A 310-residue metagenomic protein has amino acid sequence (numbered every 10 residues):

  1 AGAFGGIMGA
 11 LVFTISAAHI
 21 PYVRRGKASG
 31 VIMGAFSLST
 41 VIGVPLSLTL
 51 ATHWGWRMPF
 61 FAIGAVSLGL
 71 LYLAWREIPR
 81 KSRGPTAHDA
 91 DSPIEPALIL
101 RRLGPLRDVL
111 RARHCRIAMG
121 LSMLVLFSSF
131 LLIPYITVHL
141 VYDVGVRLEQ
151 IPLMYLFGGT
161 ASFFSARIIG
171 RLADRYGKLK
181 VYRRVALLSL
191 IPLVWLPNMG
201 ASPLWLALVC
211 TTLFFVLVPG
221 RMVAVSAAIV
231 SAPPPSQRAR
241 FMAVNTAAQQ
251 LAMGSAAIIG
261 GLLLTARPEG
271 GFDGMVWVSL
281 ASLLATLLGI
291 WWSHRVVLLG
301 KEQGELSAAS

Functional and structural regions predicted by a protein language model:
A1-A35: Cytoplasmic helix-loop-helix junction between adjacent transmembrane helices in 12-TM secondary transporters
V31-P79: Helix-loop-helix hairpin linking two adjacent transmembrane segments in secondary transporters
T52-G64, L264-L284: A membrane-interface helix-boundary motif in multi-pass transporters
L73-W75, L280-S310: Multi-pass alpha-helical transporter architecture, strongest for 12-TM Major Facilitator/SLC carriers used
K81-M119: Juxtamembrane intracellular "pre-TM" segments in multi-pass secondary transporters
C115-L156: Extracytoplasmic gate region of multi-pass secondary transporters
S165-G177, L264: Helix-to-loop junctions at the C-terminal end of transmembrane segments in multipass secondary transporters
L179-A224: C-terminal transmembrane helical hairpin of 12-TM major facilitator-type secondary transporters
